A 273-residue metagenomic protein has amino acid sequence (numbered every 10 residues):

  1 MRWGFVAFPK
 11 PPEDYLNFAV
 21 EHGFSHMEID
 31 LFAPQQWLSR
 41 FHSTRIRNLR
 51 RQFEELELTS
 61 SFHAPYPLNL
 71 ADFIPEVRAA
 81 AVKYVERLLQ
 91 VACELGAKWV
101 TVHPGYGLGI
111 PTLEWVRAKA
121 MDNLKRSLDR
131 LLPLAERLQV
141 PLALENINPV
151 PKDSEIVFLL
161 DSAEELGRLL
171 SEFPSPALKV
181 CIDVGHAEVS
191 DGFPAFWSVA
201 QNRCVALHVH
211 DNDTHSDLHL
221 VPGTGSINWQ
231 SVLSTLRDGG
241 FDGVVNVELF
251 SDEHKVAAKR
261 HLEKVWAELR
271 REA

Functional and structural regions predicted by a protein language model:
M1-K98, S171, S175, E263-A273: N-terminal pre-domain/capping segments
R2, P9-V20, G96-K98, T112 (+1 more regions): Histidine-acidic metal/acid-base catalytic patches
S25-D30, S61-F62, T101-H103, N202-D213: Non-cysteine beta-strand/loop elements that form the S-adenosyl-L-methionine
H26-E28, S61, A143-L144, C181-V184 (+2 more regions): Generic enzyme active-site microenvironment
L31-Q36, P67-N69, G107-I110, P149-P151 (+1 more regions): Conserved radical SAM core fold
S43-E57, S127-L134, F196-V199, S231-T235: Catalytic-core regions built around general acid/base machinery
E54-E55, A71-K179: Active-site acidic/histidine proton-transfer and metal-coordination neighborhood in alpha/beta enzyme cores
P65, H103-G105, E145-I147, V184 (+1 more regions): Short, well-ordered beta-to-alpha junction loops that form the rim of enzyme active sites and present histidine/acidic
